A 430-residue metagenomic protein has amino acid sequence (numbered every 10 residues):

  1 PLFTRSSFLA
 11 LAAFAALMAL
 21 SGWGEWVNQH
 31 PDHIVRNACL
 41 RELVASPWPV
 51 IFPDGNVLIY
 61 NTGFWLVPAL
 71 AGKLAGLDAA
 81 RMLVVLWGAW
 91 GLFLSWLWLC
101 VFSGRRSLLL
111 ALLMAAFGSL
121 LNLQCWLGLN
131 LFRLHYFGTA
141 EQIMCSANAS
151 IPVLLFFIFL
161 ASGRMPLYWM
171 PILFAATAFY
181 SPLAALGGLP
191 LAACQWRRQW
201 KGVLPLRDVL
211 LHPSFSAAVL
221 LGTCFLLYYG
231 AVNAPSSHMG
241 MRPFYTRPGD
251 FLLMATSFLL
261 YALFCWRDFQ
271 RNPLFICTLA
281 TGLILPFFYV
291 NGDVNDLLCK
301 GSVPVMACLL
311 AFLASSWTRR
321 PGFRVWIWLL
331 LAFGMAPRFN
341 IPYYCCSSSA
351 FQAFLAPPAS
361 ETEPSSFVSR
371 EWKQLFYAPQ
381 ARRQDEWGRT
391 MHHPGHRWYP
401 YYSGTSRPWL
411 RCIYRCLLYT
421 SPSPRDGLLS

Functional and structural regions predicted by a protein language model:
P1-S21: Start-transfer (signal-anchor) and selected internal transmembrane alpha helices of multi-pass inner/ER membrane
L2-T4, V101-S107, M165, Q199-L210 (+2 more regions): Membrane-interface helix-boundary motifs at transmembrane edges
L20-L154: Active-site lumenal/periplasmic loops and adjacent helix-entry segments of GT-C-fold, multi-pass membrane
G91-F102, P152-R164, A192-W196, L260-C265 (+1 more regions): Transmembrane alpha-helical segments
F157-F159, L167-A193: Membrane-interface alpha helices of multi-pass inner-membrane proteins
G187-S216: Perimembrane helix-loop-helix junctions
L220-L418: Transmembrane helical bundles and short interhelical boundary loops of multi-pass, membrane-embedded
Y419-P424: Conserved small/polar residues in nucleotide/adenosyl-binding loops
